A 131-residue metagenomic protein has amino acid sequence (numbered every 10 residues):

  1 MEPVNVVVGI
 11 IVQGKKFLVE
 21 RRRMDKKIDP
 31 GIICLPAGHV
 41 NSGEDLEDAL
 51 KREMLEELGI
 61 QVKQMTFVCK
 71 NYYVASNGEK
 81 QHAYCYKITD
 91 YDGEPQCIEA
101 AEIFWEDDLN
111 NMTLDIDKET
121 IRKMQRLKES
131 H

Functional and structural regions predicted by a protein language model:
M1-L18, P36-H39: Conserved N-terminal beta-strand and adjoining loop/helix that marks the start of the Nudix/MutT-like hydrolase domain
N5-V7, K15, Q81-Y84, A101: Change "...and in nucleic-acid phosphodiester-cleaving endonucleases..." to "...and in nucleic-acid processing enzymes
I10, V19, A83-K87, I103-W105: Conserved hydrophobic/aromatic beta-strand scaffold that supports enzyme active sites
K26-G31: A conserved beta-turn-beta hairpin within the catalytic core of GNAT-like acetyltransferases that forms part
L35-V68: The catalytic Nudix box helix
Q61, N71-E94, D108: Active-site-adjacent beta-strand/loop module that shapes the phosphate/pyrophosphate-binding cleft
K87, P95-K128: NUDIX/MutT-family hydrolases
